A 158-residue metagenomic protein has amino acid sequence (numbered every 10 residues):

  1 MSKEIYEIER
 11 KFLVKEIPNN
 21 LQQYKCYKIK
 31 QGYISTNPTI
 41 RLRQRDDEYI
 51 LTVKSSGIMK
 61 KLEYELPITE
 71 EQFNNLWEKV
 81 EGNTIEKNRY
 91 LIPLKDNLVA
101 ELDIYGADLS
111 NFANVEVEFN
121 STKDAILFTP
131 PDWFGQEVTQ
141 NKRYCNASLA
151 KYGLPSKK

Functional and structural regions predicted by a protein language model:
M1-K158: Phosphate-end processing signature that detects enzymes handling 5′-triphosphorylated RNA and polyphosphate
